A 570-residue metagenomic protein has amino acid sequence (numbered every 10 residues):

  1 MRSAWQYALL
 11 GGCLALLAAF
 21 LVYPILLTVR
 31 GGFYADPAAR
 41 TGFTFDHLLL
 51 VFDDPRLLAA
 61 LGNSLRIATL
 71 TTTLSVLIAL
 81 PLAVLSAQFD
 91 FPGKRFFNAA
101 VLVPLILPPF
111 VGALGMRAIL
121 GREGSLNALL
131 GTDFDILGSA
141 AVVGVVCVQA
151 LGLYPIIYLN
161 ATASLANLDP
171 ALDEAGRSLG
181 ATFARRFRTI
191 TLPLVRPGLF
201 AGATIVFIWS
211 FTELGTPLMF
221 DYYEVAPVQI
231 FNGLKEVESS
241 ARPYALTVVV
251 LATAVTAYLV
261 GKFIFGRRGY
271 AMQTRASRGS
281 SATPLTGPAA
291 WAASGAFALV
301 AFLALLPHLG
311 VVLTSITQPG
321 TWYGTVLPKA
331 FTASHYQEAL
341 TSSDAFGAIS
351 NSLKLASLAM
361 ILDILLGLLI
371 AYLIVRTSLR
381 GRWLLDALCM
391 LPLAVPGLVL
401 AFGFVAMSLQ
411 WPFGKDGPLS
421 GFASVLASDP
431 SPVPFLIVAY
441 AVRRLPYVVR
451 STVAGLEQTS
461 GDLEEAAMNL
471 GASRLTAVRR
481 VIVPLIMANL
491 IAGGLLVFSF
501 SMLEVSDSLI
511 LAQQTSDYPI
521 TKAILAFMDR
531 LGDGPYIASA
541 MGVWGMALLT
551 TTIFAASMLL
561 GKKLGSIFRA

Functional and structural regions predicted by a protein language model:
M1-L27, R95-V101, V250-V260, S280-G310 (+1 more regions): N-terminal signal-anchor/first transmembrane alpha helix
R2-W5, L48-R56, A140, F211 (+7 more regions): Interhelical loop and adjacent transmembrane-helix boundary motif in polytopic membrane transport permeases
Y7, G11, G93-R95, P155 (+12 more regions): C-terminal transmembrane helix and the adjacent membrane-cytosol boundary/short C-terminal tail of inner/organellar
G12-A15, T73, V103, C147-D169 (+11 more regions): Transmembrane alpha-helices
A18-P55, L65, I119, E123-G124 (+5 more regions): Short membrane-interfacial helix/loop motifs at transmembrane-helix boundaries
F45-D46, L58, G93-F96, A113-A150 (+9 more regions): Membrane-interfacial helix termini and adjacent extracytoplasmic/periplasmic loops of multi-pass transporters
P55-S86, A100, L246, V250-I264 (+1 more regions): Transmembrane alpha-helix signature in integral membrane proteins
L85-M116, D173, F187, P197 (+3 more regions): Cytoplasmic-entry segments and transmembrane alpha-helices of multi-pass inner-membrane transporters
